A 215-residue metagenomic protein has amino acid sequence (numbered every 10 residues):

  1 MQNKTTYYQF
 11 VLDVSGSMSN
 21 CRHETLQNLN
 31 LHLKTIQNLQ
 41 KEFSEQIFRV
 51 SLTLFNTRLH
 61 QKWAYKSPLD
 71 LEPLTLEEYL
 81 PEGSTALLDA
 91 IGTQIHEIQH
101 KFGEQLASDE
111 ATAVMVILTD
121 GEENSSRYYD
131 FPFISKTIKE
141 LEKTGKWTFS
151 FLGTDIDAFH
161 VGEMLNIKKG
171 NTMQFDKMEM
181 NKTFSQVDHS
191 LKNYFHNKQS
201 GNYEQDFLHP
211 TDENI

Functional and structural regions predicted by a protein language model:
M1-I215: Acidic, low-complexity intrinsically disordered regions
